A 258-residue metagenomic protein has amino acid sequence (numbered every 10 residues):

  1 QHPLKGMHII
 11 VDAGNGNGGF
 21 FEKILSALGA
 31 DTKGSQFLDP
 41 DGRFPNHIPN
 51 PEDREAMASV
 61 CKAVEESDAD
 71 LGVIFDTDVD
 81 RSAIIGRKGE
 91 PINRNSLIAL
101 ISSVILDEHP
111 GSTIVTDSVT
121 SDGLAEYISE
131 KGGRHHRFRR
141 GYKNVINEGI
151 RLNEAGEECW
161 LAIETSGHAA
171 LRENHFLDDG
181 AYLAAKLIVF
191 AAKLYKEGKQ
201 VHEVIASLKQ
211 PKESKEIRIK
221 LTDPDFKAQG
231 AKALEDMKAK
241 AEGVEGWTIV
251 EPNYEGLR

Functional and structural regions predicted by a protein language model:
Q1-R43: Gly/Ser-rich phosphate-binding catalytic loop and adjacent alpha/beta segment that cradle a phosphoryl group at enzyme
D12, I74-D76, A162-I163: Short beta-strand segments
G14-G19, V79-D80, T120-D122, G167: Gly/Ser/Thr-rich loops at beta-strand to alpha-helix junctions that form or flank small-molecule/cofactor-binding
F20-I24, P45-I48, S82-K88, L124-E130 (+2 more regions): Short acidic, glycine/serine/threonine-rich loops at helix termini
S26-I85: N-terminal small/polar loop signature for handling phosphorylated ligands or for N-terminal nucleophile
D31-F37, P91-S96, G132-R140: Short hydrophobic/aromatic-enriched beta-strand-loop microsegments
S59-D117, S121-G132: Replace "Mg2+/Mn2+-dependent" with "divalent metal-dependent
L71, H109-R258: Phosphate-binding and adjacent anionic-ligand microenvironments
